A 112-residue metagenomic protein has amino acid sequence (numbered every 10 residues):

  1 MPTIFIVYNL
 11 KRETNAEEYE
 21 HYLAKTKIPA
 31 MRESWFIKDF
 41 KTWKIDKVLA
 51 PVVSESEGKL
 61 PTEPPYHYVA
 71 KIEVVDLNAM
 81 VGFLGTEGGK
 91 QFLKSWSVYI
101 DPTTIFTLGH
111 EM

Functional and structural regions predicted by a protein language model:
M1-M112: Macromolecular interaction modules
